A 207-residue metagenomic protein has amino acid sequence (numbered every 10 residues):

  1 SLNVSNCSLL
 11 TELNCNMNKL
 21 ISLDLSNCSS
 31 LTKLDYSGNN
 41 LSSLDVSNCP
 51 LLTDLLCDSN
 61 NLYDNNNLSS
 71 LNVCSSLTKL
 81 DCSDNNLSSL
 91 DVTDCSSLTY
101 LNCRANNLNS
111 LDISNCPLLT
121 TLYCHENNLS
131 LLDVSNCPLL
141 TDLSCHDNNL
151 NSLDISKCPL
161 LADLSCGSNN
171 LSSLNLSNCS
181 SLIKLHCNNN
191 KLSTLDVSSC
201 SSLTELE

Functional and structural regions predicted by a protein language model:
L2, L13, L23, L34 (+10 more regions): Canonical leucine-rich repeat
L2, T11-C15, L23, T32-Y36 (+8 more regions): Conserved hydrophobic beta-strand positions in leucine-rich repeat
C7-L10, M17, C28-T32, C49-T53 (+8 more regions): Leucine-rich repeat
T11-E12, K19, N40-S42, T53 (+11 more regions): Asparagine-rich low-complexity intrinsically disordered tracts
